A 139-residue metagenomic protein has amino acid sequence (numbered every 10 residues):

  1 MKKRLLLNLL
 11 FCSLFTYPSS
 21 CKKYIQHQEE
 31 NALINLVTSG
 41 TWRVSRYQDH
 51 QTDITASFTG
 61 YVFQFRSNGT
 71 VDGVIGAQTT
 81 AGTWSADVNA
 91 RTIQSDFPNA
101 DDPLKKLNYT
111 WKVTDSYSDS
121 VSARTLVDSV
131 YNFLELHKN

Functional and structural regions predicted by a protein language model:
M1-C21: Sec-dependent bacterial lipoprotein signal peptides
K22-S85, N89-N139: Lipid interaction determinants
